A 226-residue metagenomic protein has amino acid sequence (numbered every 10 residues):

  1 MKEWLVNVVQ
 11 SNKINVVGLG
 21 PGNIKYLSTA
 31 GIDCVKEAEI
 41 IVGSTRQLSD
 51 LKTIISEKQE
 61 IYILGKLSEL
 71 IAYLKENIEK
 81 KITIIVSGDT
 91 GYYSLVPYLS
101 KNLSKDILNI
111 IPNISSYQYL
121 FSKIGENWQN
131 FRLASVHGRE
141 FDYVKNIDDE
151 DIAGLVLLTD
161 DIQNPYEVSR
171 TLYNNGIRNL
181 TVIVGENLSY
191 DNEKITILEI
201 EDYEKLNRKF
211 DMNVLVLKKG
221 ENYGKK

Functional and structural regions predicted by a protein language model:
M1-I111, Q118: Class I S-adenosyl-L-methionine
K2-V16, I82, E150-K226: A contiguous loop/helix-start segment that scaffolds small-molecule binding in enzyme catalytic cores
N23, G91-I152, L206, F210: Class I SAM-dependent methyltransferase SAM-binding "motif I" and its flanking Rossmann-like core
A38-I41, N77, N102, I124-N127 (+2 more regions): Change "in soluble alpha/beta enzymes" to "in soluble alpha/beta proteins
G43-R46, G65, S87-D89, H137 (+2 more regions): Structural motif
L48-D50, S115-Y119, E140, N164 (+1 more regions): Short gly/pro/ser/thr-enriched loop/turn and capping motifs at secondary-structure boundaries
Q59-I61, G125-Q129, E199-D202: Short, hinge-like loop/turn segments at secondary-structure boundaries
E69-E76, E140-K145, N164-E167, Y203: A short, acidic, amphipathic alpha-helical segment used as a generic capping/interface helix at domain edges
